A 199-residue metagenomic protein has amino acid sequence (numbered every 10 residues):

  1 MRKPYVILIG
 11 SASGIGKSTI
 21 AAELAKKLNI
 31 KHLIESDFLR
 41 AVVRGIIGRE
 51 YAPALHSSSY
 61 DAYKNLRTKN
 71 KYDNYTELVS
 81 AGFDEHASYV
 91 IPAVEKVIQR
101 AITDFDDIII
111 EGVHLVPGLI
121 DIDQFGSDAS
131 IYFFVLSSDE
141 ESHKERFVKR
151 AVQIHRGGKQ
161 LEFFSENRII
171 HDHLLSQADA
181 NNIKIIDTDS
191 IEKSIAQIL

Functional and structural regions predicted by a protein language model:
M1-V6: Extreme N-terminal, non-catalytic leader segments that precede Walker-type/kinase nucleotide-binding cores
I7-K26: Glycine-rich phosphate-binding P-loop
A25-S36: Post-Walker A helix-loop "phosphate-sensing" segment adjacent to the P-loop in P-loop NTPases
I30, S127-Y132, N181-I183: Short glycine-/polar-rich loops that comprise or flank the Walker A/P-loop and associated switch/sensor motifs
H32, G45-I102, D106: Conserved nucleotide-sensing/catalytic segment adjacent to the nucleotide-binding pocket in NTP-handling enzymes
D107-G112: Structural recognition of the conserved hydrophobic beta-strand(s) that form the central parallel beta-sheet of P-loop
D128-H173: A glycine- and Lys/Arg-enriched "phosphate-lid" helix/loop adjacent to the NTP-binding pocket of small-molecule kinases
D172-L199: NTP-dependent small-molecule kinase module
